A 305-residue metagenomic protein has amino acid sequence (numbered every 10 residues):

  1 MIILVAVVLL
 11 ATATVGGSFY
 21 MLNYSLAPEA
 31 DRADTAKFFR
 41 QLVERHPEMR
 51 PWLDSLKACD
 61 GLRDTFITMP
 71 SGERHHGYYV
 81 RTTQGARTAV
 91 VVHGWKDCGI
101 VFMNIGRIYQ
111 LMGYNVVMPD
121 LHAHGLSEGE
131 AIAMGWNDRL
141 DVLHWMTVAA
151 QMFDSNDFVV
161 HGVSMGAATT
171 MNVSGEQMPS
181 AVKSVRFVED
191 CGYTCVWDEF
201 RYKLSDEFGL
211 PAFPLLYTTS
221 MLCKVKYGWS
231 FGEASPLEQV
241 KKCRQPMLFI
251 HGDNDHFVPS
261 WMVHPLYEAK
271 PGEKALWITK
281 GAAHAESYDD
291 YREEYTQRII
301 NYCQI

Functional and structural regions predicted by a protein language model:
V7-T68: An N-terminal hydrophobic leader/cap segment in hydrolases
W95-I108, L121: The serine-hydrolase catalytic nucleophile loop
Y109-E128: Conserved alpha/beta-hydrolase
H124-F153, D157: Catalytic nucleophile-loop/oxyanion-hole region of alpha/beta-hydrolase and closely related hydrolase-like folds
N172-W229: Hydrolase active-site cap/lid region
P236, Q245, P259-E268: Short alpha-helix in the alpha/beta-hydrolase fold that links the catalytic acid
K242-R244, F249-H251, D255: Short beta-strand/loop motif that positions the catalytic acidic residue of the alpha/beta-hydrolase fold
A282-R292: Catalytic histidine-centered segment of alpha/beta-hydrolase-like enzymes
